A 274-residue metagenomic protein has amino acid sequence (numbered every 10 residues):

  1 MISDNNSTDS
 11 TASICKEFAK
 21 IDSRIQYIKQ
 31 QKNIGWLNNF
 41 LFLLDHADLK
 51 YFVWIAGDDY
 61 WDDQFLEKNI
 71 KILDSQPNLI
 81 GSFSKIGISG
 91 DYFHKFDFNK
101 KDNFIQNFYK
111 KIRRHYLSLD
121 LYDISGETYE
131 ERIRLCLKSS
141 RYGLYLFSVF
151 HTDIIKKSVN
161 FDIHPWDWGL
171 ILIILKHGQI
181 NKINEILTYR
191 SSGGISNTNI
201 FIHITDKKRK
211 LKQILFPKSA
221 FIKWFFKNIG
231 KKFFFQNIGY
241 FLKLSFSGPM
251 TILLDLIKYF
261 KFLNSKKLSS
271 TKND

Functional and structural regions predicted by a protein language model:
M1-I200: Nucleotide-sugar donor-binding/catalytic module of glycosyltransferases that assemble extracellular/cell-envelope
F65, N69, F96, S118-Y129 (+3 more regions): Hydrophobic transmembrane alpha-helix bundles
I112-R113, L172, I186-F234: Catalytic core of nucleotide-sugar-dependent glycosyltransferases
R209-D274: Membrane-interface aromatic/basic loop that binds lipid-linked glycans or pyrophosphate carriers, typified by
